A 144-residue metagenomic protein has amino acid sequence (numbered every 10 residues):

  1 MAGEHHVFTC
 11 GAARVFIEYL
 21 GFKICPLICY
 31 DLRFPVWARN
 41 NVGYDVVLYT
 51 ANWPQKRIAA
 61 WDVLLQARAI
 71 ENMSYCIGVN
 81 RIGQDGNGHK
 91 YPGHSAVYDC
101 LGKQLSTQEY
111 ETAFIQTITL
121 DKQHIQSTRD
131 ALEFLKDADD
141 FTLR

Functional and structural regions predicted by a protein language model:
M1-V42, K56-V63, S127-F134, R144: Active-site catalytic loop in hydrolytic enzyme cores
L32-I115: CN hydrolase (nitrilase-like) catalytic-core segments centered on the catalytic cysteine and neighboring Lys/Glu
F141: Active-site C-terminal subdomain of aminotransferase-like
